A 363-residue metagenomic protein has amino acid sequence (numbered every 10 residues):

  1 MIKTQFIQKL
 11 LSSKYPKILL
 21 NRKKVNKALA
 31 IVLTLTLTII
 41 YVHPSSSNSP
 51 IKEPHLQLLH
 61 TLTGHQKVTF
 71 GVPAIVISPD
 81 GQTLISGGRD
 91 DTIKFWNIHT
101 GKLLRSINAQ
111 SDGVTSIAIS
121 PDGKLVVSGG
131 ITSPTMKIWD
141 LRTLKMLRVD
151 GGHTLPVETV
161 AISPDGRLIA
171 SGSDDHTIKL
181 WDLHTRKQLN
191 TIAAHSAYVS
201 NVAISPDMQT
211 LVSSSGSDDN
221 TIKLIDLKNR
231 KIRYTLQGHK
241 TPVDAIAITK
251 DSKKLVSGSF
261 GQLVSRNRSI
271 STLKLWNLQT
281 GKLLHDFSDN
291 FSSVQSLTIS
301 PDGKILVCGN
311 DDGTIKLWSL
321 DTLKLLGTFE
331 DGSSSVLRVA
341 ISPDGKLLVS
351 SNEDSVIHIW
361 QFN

Functional and structural regions predicted by a protein language model:
I2-I7, L19-N363: WD40-repeat beta-propeller superdomains and closely related acidic/aromatic-rich repeat-like regions
